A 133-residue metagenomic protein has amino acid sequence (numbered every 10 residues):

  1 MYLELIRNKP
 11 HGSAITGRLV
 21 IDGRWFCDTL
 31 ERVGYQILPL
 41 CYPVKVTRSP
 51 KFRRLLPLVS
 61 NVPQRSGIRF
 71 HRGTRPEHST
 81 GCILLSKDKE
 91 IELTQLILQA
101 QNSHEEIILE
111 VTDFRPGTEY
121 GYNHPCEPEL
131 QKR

Functional and structural regions predicted by a protein language model:
M1-E92, L98-R133: Cell wall/extracellular polymer interaction/catalysis modules
